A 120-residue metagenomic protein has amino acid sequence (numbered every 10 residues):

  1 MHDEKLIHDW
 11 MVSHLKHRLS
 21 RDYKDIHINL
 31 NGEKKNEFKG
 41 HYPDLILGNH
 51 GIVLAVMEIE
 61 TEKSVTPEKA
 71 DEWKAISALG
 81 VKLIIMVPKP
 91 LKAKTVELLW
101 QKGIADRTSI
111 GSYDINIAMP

Functional and structural regions predicted by a protein language model:
M1-F38: Acidic-basic catalytic patches of nuclease active cores, encompassing PD-(D/E)XK and other metal-cofactor nuclease
S20-K24, A78-I84, K102-S109: Structural alpha-beta junctions
I28-N31, M86, G111-I115: Conserved beta-strand termini and adjacent loop/short-helix elements that scaffold enzyme active sites in alpha/beta
N31, E58-E62, M86-P90: Structural motif
G32-H50: Catalytic centers of nucleases
L45-K69: Conserved catalytic cores of phosphodiester-cleaving nucleases, focusing on short active-site segments
T66-Q101: Short, charged, amphipathic alpha-helix that recurs within catalytic cores of restriction-modification and other
P90-P120: Domain-level recognition of nuclease-like catalytic cores that cleave nucleotide substrates
